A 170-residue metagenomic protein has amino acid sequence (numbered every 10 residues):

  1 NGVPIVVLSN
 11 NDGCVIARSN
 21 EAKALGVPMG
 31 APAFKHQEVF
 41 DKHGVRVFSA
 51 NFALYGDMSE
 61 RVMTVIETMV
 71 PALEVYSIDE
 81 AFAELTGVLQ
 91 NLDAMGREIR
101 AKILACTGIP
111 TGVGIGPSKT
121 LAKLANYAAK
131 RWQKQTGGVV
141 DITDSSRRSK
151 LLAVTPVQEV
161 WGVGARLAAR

Functional and structural regions predicted by a protein language model:
N1, A168-R170: Short, intrinsically disordered, charge-balanced linker/junction segments flanking boundaries in proteins
N1-I78, F82, V88: Residues that scaffold, gate, or flank divalent-cation-dependent active/transport sites
T86-A94: Well-ordered mid-protein domain cores that form the structural environment of catalytic cofactors
D93-E159: Long, highly charged, low-complexity intrinsically disordered interaction regions that mediate electrostatic DNA/RNA
